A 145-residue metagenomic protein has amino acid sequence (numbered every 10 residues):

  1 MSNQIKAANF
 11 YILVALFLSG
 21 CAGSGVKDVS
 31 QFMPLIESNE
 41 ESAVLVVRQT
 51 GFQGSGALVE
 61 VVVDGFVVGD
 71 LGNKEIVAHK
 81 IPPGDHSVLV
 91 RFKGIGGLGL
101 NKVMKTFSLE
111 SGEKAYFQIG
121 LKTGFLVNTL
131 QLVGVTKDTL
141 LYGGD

Functional and structural regions predicted by a protein language model:
M1-A22: Sec-dependent bacterial lipoprotein signal peptides
C21-D145: Short loop/turn and low-complexity linker motifs enriched in small/turn-promoting residues
